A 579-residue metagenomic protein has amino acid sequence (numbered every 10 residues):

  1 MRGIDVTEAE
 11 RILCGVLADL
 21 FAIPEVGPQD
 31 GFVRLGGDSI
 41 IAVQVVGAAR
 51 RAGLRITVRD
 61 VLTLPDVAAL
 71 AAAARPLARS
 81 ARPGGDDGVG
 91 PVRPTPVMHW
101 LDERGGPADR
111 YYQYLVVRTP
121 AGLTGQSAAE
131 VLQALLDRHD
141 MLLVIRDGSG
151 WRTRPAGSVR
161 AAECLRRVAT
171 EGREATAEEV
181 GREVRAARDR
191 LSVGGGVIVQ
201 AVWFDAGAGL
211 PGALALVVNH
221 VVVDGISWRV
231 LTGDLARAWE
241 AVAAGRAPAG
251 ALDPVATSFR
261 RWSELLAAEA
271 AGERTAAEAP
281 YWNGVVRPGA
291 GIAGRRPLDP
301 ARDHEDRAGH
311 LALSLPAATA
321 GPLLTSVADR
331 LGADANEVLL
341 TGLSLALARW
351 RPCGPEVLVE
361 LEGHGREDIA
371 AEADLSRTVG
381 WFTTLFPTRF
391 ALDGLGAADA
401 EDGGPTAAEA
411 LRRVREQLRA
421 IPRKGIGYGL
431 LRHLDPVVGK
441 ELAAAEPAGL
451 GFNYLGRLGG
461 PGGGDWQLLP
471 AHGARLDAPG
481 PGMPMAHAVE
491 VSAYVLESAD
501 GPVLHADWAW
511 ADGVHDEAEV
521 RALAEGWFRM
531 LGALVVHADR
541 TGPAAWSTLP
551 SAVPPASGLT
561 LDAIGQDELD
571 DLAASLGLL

Functional and structural regions predicted by a protein language model:
M1-D109, Q126, E130, T257-S258 (+2 more regions): Regions immediately C-terminal to embedded phosphopantetheine-bearing carrier domains
E10, P120-L143, L216-G233, G309-G354 (+2 more regions): Acyl activation and transfer enzymes in specialized metabolism, enriched for ANL adenylate-forming modules
Q44, R51, Q133, V199-R260 (+1 more regions): Active-site-proximal acidic secondary-structure segment that organizes catalysis
T57-R59, H139, L143, T232-G233 (+4 more regions): Extended, hydrophobic beta-loop-alpha segments that form or line the acyl/peptidyl-thioester binding and transfer paths
R75-P107, A129-A175, V197, R237 (+2 more regions): Short amphipathic alpha-helices and their capping loops
G105-Y112, A129, D140-M141, V193 (+7 more regions): His-Asp-centered acyl/peptidyl-transfer active-site segments
A121-D137, R152-G195, G233, A279 (+6 more regions): A short, small/polar-residue-rich loop/turn motif at beta-strand boundaries within alpha/beta enzyme cores
